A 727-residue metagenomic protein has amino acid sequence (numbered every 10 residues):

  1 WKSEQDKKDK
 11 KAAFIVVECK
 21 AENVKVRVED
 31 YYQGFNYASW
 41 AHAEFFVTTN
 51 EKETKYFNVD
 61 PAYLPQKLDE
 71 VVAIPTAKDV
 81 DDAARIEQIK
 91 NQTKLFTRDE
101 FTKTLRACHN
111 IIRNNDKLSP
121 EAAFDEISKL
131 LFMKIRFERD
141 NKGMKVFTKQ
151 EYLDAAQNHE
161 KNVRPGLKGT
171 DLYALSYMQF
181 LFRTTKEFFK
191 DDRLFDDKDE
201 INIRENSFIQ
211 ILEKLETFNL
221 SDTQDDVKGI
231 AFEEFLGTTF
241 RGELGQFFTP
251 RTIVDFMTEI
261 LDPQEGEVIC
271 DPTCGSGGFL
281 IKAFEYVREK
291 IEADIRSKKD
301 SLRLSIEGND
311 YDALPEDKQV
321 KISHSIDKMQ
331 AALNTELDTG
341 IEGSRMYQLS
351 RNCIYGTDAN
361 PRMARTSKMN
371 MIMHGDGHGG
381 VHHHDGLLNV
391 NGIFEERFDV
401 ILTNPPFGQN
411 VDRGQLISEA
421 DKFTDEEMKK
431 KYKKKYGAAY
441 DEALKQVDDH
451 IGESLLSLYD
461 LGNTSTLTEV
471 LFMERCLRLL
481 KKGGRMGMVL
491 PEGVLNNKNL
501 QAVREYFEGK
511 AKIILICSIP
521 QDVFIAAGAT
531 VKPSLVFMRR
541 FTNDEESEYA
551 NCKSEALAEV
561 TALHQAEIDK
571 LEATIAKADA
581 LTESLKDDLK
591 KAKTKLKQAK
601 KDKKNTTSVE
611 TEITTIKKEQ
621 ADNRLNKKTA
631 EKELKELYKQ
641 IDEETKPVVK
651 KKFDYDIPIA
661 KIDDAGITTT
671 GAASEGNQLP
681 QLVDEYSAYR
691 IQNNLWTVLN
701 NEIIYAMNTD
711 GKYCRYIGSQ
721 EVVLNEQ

Functional and structural regions predicted by a protein language model:
W1-F45, T54-Q88: A short, conserved, highly charged catalytic patch centered on acidic carboxylates
K78-V80, E395, V400-Q727: A conserved structural/catalytic subdomain of Rossmann-like adenosyl-cofactor enzymes
R98-L118, Q210-E216: Short amphipathic alpha-helical segments and their helix-coil junctions
I111, V227-T252, T258-E259: Class I SAM-dependent transferase core
R113-S128, N202, S221-Q224, T464-S465: Structural motif
E126-E138, I372, E474: Short, hydrophobic/amphipathic alpha-helical patches that form generic packing surfaces within helical domains
F132, R139-G237: Long recognition/docking surfaces used for binding and targeting
F247-T403, G408-E426, L490-E492, K498 (+4 more regions): Conserved S-adenosyl-L-methionine
